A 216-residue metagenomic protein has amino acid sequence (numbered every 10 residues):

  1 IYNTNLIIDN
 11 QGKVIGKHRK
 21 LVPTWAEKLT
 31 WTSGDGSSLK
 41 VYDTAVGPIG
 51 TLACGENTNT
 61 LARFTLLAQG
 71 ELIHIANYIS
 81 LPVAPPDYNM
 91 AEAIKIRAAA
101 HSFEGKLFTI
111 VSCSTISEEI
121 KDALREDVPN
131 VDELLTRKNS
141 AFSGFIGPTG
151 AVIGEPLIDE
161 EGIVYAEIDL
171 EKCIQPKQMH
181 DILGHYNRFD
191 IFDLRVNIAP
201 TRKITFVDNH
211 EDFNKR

Functional and structural regions predicted by a protein language model:
N3-I7, K40, S143-F145, V164-A166: Short beta-strand scaffold segments in enzyme catalytic cores
N5, G16-H18: Beta-strand scaffold of nucleotide-dependent catalytic cores
I7-K13, A100: Basic phosphate/pyrophosphate-binding loop/patch that engages nucleotide-derived ligands
N10-Q11, A45, P148: Short, ordered coil/turn segments that flank beta-strands lining enzyme active or ligand-binding pockets
K20-G34, E160-M179: A short, polar/charged loop-to-alpha-helix boundary motif
S38-L72, C173-R216: Cysteine/selenocysteine-centered motifs that mediate thiol-based redox chemistry or coordinate metal-sulfur cofactors
P48, C54-V164: CN hydrolase (nitrilase-like) catalytic-core segments centered on the catalytic cysteine and neighboring Lys/Glu
